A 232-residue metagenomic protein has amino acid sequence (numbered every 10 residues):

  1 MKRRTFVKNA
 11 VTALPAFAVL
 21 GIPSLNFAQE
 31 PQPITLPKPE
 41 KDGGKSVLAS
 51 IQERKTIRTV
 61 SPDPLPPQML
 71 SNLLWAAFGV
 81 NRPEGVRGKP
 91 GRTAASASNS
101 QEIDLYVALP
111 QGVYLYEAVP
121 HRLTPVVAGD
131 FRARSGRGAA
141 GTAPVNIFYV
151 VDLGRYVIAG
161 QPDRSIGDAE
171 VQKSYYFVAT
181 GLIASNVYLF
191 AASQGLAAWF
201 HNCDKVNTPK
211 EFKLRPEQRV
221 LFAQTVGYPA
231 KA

Functional and structural regions predicted by a protein language model:
M1-V7: Twin-arginine (Tat) signal peptide motif
R3, G21-F27, D204, T208: Short linear sequence motif anchored by a di-proline
V7-N26: N-terminal export signals
A10, L25-V145: N-terminal amphipathic, basic helical "cap/leader" segment at the start of enzyme domains
K38-D42, R219-A232: C-terminal helix-cap and adjacent tail motif
R54, L73, L105, V145-I158 (+2 more regions): Small-aliphatic-rich amphipathic alpha-helix that forms the alpha element of a beta-alpha
T142-P144, L196, E217-R219: Short coil/turn connectors at secondary-structure junctions
P209-A223: Short, electropositive alpha-helical surface patch
